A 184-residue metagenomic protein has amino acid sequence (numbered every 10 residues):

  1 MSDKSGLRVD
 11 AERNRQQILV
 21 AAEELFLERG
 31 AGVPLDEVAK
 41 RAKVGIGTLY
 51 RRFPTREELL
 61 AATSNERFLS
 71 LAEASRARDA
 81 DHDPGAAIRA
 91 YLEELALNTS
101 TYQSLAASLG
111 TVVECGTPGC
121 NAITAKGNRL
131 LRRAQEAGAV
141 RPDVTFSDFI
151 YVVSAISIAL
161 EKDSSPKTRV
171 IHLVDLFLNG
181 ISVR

Functional and structural regions predicted by a protein language model:
M1-D3, N121-V140, K162-R184: C-terminal peripheral helix-coil segments that are non-catalytic and often amphipathic
M1-G32, D36-R41, E58: Basic, helix-initiating cap at the start of DNA-binding domains
Q17, E37, A86-E94, A122 (+3 more regions): Amphipathic alpha-helical interaction segments
F26, P34-L35, I46, R56 (+2 more regions): Amphipathic alpha-helical segments enriched in hydrophobic/aromatic and basic residues that form the DNA-contacting
G30-A31, R51, R141: Helix-turn-helix/winged-helix DNA-binding modules
K43-F53: Short hydrophobic/aromatic patch on the recognition helix
A62, L69-S100, V112-G116, A122-K126: Hydrophobic alpha-helical connector segments
T99-A107, S157, E161-S164: Short amphipathic alpha-helical interaction/hinge segments
